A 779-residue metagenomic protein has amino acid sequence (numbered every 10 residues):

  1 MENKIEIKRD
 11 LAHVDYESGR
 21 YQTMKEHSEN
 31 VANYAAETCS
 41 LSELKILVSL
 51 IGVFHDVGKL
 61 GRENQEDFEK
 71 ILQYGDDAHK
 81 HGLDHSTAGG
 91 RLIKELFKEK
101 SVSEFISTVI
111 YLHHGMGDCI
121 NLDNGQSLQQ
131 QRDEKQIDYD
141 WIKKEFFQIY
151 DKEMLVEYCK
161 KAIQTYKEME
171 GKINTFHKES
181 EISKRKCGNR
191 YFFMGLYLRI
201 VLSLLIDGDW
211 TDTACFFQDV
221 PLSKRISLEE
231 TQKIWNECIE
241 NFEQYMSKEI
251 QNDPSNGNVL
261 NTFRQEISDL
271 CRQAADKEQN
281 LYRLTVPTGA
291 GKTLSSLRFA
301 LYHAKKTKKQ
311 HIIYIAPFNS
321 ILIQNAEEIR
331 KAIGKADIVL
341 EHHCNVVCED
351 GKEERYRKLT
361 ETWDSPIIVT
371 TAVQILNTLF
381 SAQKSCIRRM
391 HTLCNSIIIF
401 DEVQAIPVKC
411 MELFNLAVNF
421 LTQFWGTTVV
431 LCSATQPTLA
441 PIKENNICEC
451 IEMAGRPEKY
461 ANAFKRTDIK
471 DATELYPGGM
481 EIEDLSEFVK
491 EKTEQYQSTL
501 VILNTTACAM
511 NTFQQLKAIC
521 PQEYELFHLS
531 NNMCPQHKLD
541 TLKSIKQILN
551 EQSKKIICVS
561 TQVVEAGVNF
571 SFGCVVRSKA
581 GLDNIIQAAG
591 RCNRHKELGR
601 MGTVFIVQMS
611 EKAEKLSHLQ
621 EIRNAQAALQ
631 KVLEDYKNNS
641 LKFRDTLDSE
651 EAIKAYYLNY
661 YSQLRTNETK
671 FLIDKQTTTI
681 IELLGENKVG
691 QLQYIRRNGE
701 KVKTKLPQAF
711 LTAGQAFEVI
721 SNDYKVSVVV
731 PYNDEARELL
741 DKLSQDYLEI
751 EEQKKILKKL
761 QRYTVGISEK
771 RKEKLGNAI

Functional and structural regions predicted by a protein language model:
E2-S18, M24-E240: Accessory nucleic-acid engagement/destabilization modules that flank
V14-Y16, L340-E353, N504-A507, L526-L542 (+1 more regions): Conserved helicase motor
V102, I106, T422, E483-Y496 (+7 more regions): C-terminal helicase lobe and adjacent C-terminal extensions/tails of nucleic-acid helicase motors
E278-A300: Walker A/P-loop
K309-A332: Conserved Walker A/P-loop ATP-binding site and its immediately adjacent core in helicase/helicase-like ATPase domains
K335-F380: Inter-Walker segment of RecA-like/P-loop motor cores
I387-S396, Q404-Y460: Post-DEXD/H (motif II) to motif III coupling segment of the RecA-like Helicase ATP-binding lobe
T435-K492: Interdomain hinge/linker at the junction between the two RecA-like core domains of SF2 helicases
